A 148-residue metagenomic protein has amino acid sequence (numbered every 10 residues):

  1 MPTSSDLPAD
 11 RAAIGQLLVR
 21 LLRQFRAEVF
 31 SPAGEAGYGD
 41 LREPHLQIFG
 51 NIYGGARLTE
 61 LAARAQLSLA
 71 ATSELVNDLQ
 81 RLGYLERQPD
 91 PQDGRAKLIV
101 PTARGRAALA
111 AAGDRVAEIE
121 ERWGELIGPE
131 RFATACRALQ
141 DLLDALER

Functional and structural regions predicted by a protein language model:
M1-A9, A133-R148: C-terminal regulatory/oligomerization modules of transcriptional regulators
M1-D40: N-terminal leader segment of winged-helix/HTH proteins
L18-L21, F25-P32, A65, A108-I127 (+1 more regions): Alpha-helical linker/hinge and terminal dimerization helices associated with HTH transcriptional regulators
Q24, G39, G55, L126-P129: Residues at alpha-helix boundaries and the short loops/turns that link adjacent helices
E28-L69: N-terminal helix-turn-helix DNA-binding core of bacterial DNA-binding proteins
L58-T59, A70, N77, K97: Residues within helix-turn-helix
N77-C136: Charged, amphipathic alpha-helical coiled-coil/dimerization segments
